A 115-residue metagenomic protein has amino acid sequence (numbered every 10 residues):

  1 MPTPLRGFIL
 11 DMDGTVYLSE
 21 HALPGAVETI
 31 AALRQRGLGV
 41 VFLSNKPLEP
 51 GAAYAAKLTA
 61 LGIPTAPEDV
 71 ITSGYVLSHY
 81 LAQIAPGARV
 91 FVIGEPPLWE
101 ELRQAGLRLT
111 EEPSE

Functional and structural regions predicted by a protein language model:
M1-E115: HAD-like aspartate-dependent phosphatase fold
